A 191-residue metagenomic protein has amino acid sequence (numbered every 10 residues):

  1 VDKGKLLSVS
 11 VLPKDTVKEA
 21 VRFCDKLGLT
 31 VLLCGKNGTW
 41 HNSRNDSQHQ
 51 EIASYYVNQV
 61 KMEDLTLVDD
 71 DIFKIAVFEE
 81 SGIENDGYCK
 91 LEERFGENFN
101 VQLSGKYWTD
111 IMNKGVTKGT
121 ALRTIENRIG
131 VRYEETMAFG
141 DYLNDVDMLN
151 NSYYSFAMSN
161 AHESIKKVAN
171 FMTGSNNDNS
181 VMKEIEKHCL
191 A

Functional and structural regions predicted by a protein language model:
V1, W108-D110, D178-M182: A short acidic, often aromatic-flanked loop/helix-cap motif at beta-alpha or helix-coil junctions that lines enzyme
V1-K18, C24: Glycine/small-residue-rich loop that forms an oxyanion/phosphate-binding "nest" at active or ligand-binding sites
D2, R94-E97, N151-S152, K167-A169: Short, structured coil segments at secondary-structure junctions
K3, G35-N37, N177: Short loop/turn segments that connect beta-strands within the blades of beta-propeller domains, predominantly WD40
S8-S10, S47-I52, K118-T120, T173-N176 (+1 more regions): Short, hinge-like loop/turn segments at secondary-structure boundaries
V17-E19, F23-F139, L143-M148, N160: Conserved acidic, metal-coordinating active-site core of Asp-based, Mg2+-dependent phosphoryl-transfer enzymes
N151, S159-A191: Asp-based, Mg2+/Mn2+-dependent phosphohydrolase catalytic module
